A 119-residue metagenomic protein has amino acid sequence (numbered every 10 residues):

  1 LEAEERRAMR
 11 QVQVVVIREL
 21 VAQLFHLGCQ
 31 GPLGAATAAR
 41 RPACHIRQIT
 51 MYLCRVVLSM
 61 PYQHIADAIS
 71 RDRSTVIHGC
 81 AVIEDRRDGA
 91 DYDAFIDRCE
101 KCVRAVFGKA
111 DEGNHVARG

Functional and structural regions predicted by a protein language model:
L1-E19, G113-G119: General nucleic-acid-binding
Q23-R47: Short, Lys/Arg-enriched anionic-surface-contact patches
C44-M60: Short, amphipathic alpha-helical "recognition" segments used to contact nucleic acids or chromatin
R55, G79-A81, R87: DNA major-groove recognition helix of helix-turn-helix
Q63-D72: Short alpha-helical "recognition helix" segments of helix-turn-helix
T75-I77: Helix-turn-helix DNA-binding helix
R87-V106: Short Lys/Arg-enriched helix C-cap and helix-to-coil transition segments that create basic nucleic-acid-contact patches
K101-G119: C-terminal secondary-structure termini that scaffold catalytic or DNA-interacting sites
